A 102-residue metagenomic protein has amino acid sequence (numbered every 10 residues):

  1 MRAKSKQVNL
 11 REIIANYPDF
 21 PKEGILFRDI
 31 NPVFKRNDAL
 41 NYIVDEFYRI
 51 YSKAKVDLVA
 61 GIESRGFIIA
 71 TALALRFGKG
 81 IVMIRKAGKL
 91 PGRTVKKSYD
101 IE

Functional and structural regions predicted by a protein language model:
M1-E102: PRPP-associated nucleotide enzymes
